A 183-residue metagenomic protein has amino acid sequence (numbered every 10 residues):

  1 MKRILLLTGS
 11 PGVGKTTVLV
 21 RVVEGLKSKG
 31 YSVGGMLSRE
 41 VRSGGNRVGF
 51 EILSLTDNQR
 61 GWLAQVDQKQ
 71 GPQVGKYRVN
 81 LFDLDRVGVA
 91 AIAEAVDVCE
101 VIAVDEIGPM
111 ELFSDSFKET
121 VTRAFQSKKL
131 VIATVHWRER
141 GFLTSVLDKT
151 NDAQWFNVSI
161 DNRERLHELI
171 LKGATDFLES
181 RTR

Functional and structural regions predicted by a protein language model:
M1-R3, S32: Extreme N-terminal, non-catalytic leader segments that precede Walker-type/kinase nucleotide-binding cores
K2, I92-A95, G108-R183: Replace "adjacent to P-loop NTPase cores in ATP/GTP-dependent enzymes" with "adjacent to NTP-binding cores
L7: Hydrophobic anchor at the beta1->P-loop junction of P-loop NTPases
P11: The conserved Walker
K15: Conserved lysine of the Walker
V18, V22: Hydrophobic positions on the alpha1 helix immediately C-terminal to the Walker A/P-loop
E24-V74, V79: N-terminal phosphate/diphosphate-binding loop that engages ATP/GTP or pyrophosphate donors across diverse enzyme folds
Q70-T122: Phosphate-binding/switch loop-helix module in NTP-utilizing enzymes
